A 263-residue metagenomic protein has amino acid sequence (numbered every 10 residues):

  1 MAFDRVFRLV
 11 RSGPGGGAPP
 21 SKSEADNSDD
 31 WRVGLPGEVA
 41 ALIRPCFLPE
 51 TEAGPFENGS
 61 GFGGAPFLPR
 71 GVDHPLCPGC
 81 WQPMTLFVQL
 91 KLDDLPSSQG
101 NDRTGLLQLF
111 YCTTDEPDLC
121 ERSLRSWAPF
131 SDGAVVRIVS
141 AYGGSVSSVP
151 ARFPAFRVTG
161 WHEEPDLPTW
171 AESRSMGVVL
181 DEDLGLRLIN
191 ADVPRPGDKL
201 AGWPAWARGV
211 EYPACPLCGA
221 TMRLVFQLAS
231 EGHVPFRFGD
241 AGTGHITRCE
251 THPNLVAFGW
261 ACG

Functional and structural regions predicted by a protein language model:
M1-G263: Preference for intrinsically disordered or flexible, low-complexity segments and adjacent hinge/connector residues
